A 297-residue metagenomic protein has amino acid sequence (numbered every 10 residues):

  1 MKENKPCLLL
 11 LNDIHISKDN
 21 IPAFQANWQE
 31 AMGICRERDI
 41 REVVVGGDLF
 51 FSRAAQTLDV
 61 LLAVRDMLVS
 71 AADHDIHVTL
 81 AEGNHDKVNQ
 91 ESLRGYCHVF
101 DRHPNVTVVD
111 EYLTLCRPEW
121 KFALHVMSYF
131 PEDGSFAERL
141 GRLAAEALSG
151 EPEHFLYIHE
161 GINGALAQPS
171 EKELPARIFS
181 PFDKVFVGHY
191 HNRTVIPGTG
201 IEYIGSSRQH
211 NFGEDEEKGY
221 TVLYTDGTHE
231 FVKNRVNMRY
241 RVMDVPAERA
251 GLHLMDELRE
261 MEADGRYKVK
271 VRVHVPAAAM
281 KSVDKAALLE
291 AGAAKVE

Functional and structural regions predicted by a protein language model:
K2-C7, I14, K18-C116, I178: Core catalytic region of metal-dependent phosphoesterases/phosphodiesterases, especially metallo-beta-lactamase-like
K2-E3, T225-E297: Accessory, non-catalytic peripheral segments of nucleic-acid enzymes
P6-L8, R41-E42, F122-A123, E153-F155 (+1 more regions): Structural motif
L10, V45, L80, L156 (+1 more regions): Structural beta-sheet core signal
N12-I16, G47-F50, N84-D86, S128-F130 (+4 more regions): Active-site metal-binding loops of divalent metal-dependent hydrolases
V64, D86-R177, G200, S207: Conserved catalytic scaffold of divalent metal-dependent phosphoesterases
A72-H74, E146-G150, A176-P181, A263-D264: Short, conserved loop/helix-junction motifs that constitute active-site signature segments in enzyme catalytic cores
N163-G227: Conserved beta-sheet core of the metallophosphoesterase superfamily
